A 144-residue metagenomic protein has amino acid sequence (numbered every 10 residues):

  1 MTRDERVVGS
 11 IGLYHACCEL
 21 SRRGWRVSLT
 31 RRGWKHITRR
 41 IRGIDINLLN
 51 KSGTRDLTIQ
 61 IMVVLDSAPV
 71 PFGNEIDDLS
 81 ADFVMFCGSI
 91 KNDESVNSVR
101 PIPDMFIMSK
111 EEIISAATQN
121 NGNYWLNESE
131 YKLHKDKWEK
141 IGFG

Functional and structural regions predicted by a protein language model:
M1-R42, N47-G144: Mixed-charge (Asp/Glu-Lys/Arg
